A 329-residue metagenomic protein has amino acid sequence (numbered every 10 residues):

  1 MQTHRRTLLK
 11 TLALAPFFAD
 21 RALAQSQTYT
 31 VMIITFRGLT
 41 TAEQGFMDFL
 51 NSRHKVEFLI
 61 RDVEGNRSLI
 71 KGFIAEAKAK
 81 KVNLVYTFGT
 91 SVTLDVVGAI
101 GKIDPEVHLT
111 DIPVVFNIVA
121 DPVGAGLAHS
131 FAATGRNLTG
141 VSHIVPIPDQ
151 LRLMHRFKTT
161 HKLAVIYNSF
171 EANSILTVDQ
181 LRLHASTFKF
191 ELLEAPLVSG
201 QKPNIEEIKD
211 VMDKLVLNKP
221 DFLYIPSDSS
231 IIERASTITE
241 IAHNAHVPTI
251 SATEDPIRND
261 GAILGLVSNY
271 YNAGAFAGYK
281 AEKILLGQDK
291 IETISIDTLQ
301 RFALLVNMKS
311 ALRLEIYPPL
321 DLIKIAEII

Functional and structural regions predicted by a protein language model:
Q2-I329: Short hydrophobic alpha-helices and adjacent helix-cap/hinge residues
